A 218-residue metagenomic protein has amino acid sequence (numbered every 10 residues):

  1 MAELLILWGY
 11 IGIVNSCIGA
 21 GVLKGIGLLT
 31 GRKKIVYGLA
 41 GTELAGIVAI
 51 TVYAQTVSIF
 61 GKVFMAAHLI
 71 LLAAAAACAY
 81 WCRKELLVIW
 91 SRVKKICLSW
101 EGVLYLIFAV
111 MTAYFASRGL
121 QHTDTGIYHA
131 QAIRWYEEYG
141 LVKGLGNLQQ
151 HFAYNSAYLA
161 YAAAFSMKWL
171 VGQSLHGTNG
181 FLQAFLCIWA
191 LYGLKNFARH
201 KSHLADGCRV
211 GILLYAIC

Functional and structural regions predicted by a protein language model:
M1-R92: Membrane-embedded, hydrophobic transmembrane alpha-helices
A2, V36-L39, V93-I96, W100 (+2 more regions): Membrane-interfacial loop-to-transmembrane-helix junctions in polytopic alpha-helical membrane proteins
L4, W8, T42, E101-F108 (+1 more regions): Residue-level signature of transmembrane alpha-helical entry/exit and packing/kink sites in multi-pass membrane
K34-E43, C97, L145-Q150: Short, amphipathic, aromatic/basic-enriched membrane-interface segments that mark the entry/exit of transmembrane
T51-Q55, H68-R83, V103-F115, C187 (+1 more regions): Hydrophobic core of alpha-helical transmembrane segments in multi-pass integral membrane proteins
V63-H68, S91-V103, K201-D206: Membrane-interfacial entry segments at the cytosolic side of transmembrane helices
V88-K95, A160, A164: Low-complexity, intrinsically disordered, cysteine-poor segments enriched in small/polar and charged residues
M111-I217: Active-site lumenal/periplasmic loops and adjacent helix-entry segments of GT-C-fold, multi-pass membrane
